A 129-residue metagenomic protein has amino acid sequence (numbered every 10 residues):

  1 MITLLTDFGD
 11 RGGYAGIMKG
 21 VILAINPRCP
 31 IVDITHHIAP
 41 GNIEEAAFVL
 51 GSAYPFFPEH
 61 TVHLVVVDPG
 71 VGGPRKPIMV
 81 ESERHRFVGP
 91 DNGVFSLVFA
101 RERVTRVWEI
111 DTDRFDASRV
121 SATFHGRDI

Functional and structural regions predicted by a protein language model:
M1-P40: N-terminal glycine-rich anion-binding loop in soluble enzyme alpha/beta folds
I25-I31, N42-F48, F56-V67, G72-D128: Active-site histidine-anchored catalytic micro-motif
A53: Short HxH-centered metal-ligating active-site micro-motif
